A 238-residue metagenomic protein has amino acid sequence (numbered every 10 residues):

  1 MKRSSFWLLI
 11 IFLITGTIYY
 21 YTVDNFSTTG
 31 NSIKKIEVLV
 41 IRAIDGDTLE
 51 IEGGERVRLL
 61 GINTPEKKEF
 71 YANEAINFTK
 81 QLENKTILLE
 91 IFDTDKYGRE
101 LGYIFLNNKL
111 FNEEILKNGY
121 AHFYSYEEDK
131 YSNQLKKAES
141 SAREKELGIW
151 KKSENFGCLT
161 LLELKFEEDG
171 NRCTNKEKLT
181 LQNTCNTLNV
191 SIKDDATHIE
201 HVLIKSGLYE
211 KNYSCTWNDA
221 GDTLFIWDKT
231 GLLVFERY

Functional and structural regions predicted by a protein language model:
M1-Y238: Small beta-barrel nucleic-acid-binding modules, primarily SNase/OB-fold domains and secondarily Tudor-like barrels
